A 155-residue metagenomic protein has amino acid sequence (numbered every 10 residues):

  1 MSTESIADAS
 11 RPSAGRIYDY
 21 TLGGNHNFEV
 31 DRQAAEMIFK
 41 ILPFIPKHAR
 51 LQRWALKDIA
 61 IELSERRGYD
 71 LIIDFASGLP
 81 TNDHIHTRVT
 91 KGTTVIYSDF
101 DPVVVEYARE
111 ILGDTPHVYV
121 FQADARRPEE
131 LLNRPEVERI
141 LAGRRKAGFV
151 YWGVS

Functional and structural regions predicted by a protein language model:
M1-A123, R127-G143: Rossmann-like AdoMet
L141-S155: Short SAM/SAH-binding signature in class I
